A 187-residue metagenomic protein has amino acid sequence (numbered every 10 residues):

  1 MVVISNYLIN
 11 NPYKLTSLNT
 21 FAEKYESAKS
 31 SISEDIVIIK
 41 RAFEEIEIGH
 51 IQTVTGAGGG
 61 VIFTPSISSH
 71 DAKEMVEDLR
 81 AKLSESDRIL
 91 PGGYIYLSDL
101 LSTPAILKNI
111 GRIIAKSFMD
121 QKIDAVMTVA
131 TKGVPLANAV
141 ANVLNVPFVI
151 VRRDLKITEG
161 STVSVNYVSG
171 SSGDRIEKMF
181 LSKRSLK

Functional and structural regions predicted by a protein language model:
M1-K187: PRPP-associated nucleotide enzymes
